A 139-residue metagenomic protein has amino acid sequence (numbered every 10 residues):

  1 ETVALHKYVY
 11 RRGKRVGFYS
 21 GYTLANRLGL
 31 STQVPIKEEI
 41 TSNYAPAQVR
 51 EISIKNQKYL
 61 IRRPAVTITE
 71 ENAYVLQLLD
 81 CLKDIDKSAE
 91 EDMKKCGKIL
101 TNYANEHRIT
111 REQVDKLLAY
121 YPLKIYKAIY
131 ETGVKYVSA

Functional and structural regions predicted by a protein language model:
E1-V9: Short beta-edge/loop segments at beta->alpha junctions of small alpha/beta modules that act as binding/recognition
T2-V3, T41-A45, E51, Q77 (+1 more regions): Glycine-rich loops and low-complexity Gly/Arg-rich segments that provide flexible linkers or classic glycine-based
Y10-S53: Short gly/ser-rich loop at a beta-strand->alpha-helix junction or flexible surface loop bordering the NTP-binding
N26, N43, N56, N72 (+1 more regions): Detector for Asparagine
V34-K37, S42, Q48, K58 (+3 more regions): Generic alpha-helical propensity signal that fires on short helical segments and nearby coil/disordered stretches
K55-R63: A short, charged helix-loop
R62-A139: Hydrophobic alpha-helical interaction segments
